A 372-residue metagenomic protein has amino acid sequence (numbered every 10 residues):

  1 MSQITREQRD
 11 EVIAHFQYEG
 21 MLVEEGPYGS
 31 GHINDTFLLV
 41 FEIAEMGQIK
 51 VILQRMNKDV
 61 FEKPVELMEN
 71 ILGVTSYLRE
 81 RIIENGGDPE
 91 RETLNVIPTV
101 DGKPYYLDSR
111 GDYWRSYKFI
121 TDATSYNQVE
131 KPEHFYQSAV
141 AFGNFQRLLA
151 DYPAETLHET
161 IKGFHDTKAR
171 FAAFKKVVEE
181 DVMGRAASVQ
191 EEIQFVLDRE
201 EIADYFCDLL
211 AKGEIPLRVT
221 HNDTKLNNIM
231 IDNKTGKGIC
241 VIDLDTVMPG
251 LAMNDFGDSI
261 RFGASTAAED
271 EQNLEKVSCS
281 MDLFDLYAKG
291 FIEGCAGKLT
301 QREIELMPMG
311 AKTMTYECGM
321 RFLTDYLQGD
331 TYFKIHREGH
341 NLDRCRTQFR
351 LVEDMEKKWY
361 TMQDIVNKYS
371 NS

Functional and structural regions predicted by a protein language model:
M1-E25: Juxta-kinase regulatory segment immediately upstream of eukaryotic protein kinase catalytic domains
E24-Y28, H32-I43, G47-K176, G250-A252 (+5 more regions): Conserved ATP-binding subdomain of kinase catalytic cores across diverse folds
P27-S30, Q54-R55, F61-V65, I120-Y136 (+6 more regions): ATP-dependent phospho-/nucleotidyl transfer catalytic cores
N227-A268: Catalytic activation segment of kinase domains across protein kinase-like and atypical kinase folds
M253-G297, T313-Y332: Active-site activation/catalytic loop segments of kinase-like enzymes and analogous catalytic loops in related
I304-M314: Small/polar glycine-rich anion-binding or flexible loop at a beta-alpha turn
M355-K358: Long, compositionally biased intrinsically disordered regions
